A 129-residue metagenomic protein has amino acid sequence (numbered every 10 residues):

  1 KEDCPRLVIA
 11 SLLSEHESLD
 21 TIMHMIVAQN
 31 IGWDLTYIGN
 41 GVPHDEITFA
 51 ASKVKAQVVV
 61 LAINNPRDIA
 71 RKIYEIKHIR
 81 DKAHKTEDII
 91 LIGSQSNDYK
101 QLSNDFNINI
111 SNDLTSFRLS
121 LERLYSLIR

Functional and structural regions predicted by a protein language model:
K1-R71, E75, K82: Conserved binding/catalytic microenvironments
I31, K85, S103-N107: Short, structured coil segments at secondary-structure junctions
T36-I38, I90, N109-S111: General small-molecule cofactor/ligand-binding pocket signal
R80-K82, T86, R129: A cross-taxonomic marker for long C-terminal extensions/tails that follow the last structured domain
E87-S94: Short beta-strand elements of ligand-binding domains
S94-R129: Peripheral docking tails and interdomain loops at the edges of cofactor- or intermediate-handling domains
